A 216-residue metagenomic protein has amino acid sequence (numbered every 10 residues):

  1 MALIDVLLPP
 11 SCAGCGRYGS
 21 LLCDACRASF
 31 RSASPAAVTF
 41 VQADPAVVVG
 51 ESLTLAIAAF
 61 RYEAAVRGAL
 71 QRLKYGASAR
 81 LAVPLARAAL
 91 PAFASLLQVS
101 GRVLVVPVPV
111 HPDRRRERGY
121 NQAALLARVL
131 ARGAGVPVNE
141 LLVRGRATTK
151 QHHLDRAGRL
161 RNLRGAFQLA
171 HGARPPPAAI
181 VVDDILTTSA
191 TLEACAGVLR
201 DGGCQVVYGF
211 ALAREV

Functional and structural regions predicted by a protein language model:
M1-V216: Glycine-rich phosphate/pyrophosphate-handling loop used in enzymes and phosphotransfer proteins
